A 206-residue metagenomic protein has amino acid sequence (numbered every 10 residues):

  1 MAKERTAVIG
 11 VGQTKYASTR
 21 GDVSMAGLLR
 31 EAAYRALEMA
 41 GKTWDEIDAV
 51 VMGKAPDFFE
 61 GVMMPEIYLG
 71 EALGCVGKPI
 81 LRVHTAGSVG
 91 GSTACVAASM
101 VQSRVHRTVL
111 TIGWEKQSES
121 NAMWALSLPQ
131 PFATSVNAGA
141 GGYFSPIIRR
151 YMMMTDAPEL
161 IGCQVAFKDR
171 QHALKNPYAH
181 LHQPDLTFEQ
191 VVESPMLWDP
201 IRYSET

Functional and structural regions predicted by a protein language model:
M1-R82, S99-S103, L110-T206: Conserved "HGTGT" condensation-loop signature of ketosynthase/thiolase-family condensing enzymes that catalyze
G27, S88-S92: Glycine-rich anion/phosphate-binding loops
G91-S99: Conserved phosphate-binding catalytic cores of ATP/NTP-utilizing and phosphoryl-transfer enzymes
